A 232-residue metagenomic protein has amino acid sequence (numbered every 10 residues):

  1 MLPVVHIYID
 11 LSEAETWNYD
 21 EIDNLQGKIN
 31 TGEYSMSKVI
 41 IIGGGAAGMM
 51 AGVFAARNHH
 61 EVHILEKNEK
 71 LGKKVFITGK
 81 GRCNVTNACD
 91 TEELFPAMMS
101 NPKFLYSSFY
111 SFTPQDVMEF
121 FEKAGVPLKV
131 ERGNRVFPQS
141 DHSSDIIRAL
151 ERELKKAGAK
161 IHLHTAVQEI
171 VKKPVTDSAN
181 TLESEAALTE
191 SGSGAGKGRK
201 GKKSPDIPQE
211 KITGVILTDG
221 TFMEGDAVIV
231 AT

Functional and structural regions predicted by a protein language model:
V39-I64: N-terminal Rossmann-like FAD-binding beta1-loop-alpha1 element of flavoenzymes
R57-K80: Glycine-rich FAD pyrophosphate-binding loop
H60-V62, L128, V228: Hydrophobic anchor at the start of a short beta-strand that flanks the dinucleotide cofactor-binding loop
R82-V130: Glycine-rich active-site loop/strand segments that organize a redox cofactor
Y106-T113, N134-R152: Short beta-strand to alpha-helix junction loop
E153-L188, G196-T232: Predominantly flavin-linked oxidoreductase catalytic cores and closely associated redox partners
